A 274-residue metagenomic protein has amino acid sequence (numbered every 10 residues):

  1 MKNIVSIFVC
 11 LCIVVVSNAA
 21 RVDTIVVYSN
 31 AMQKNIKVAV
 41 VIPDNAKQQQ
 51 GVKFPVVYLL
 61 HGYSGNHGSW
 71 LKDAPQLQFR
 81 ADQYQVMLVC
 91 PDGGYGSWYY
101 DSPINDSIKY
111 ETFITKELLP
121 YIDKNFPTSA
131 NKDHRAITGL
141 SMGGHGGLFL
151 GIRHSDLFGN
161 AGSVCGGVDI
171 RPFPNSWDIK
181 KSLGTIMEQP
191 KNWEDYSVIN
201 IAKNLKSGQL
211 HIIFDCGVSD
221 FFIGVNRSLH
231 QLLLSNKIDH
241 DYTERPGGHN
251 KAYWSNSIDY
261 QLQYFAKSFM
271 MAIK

Functional and structural regions predicted by a protein language model:
K2-C10: Sec-dependent signal peptide recognition, specifically the positively charged N-region followed immediately by
C10-N18: Hydrophobic h-region of N-terminal signal peptides that target proteins for export in Gram-negative bacteria
A19-K274: Non-catalytic cap/lid and distal C-terminal segments of serine-dependent acyl enzymes
